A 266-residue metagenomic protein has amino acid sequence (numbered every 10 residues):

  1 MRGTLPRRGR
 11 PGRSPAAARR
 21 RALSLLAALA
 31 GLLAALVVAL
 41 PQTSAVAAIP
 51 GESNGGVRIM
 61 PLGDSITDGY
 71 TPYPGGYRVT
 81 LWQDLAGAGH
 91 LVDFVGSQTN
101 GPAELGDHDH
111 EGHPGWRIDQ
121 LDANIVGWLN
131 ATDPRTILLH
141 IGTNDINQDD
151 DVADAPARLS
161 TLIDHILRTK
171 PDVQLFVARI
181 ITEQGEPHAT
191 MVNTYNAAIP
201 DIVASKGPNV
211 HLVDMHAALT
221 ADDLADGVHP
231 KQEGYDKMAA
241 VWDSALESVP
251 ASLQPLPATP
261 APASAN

Functional and structural regions predicted by a protein language model:
R2-A48: Secretory targeting and sorting signals
A48-R78, E247, A251, P257: N-terminal module-boundary/linker segments of secreted carbohydrate-active enzymes
G55-I59, A88-D93, T132-L138, K170-F176 (+2 more regions): Loop/turn elements at helix/coil->beta-strand transitions in domains of secreted/extracellular proteins
R58-M60, I66-A157, T190-T194: Conserved SGNH/GDSL esterase-like catalytic core that processes O-acyl groups on lipids and polysaccharides
S65-G69, G76, Q98-E104, G142-Q148 (+5 more regions): Solvent-exposed loop/turn segments at secondary-structure junctions within structured extracellular/periplasmic domains
I125, L159-D164, N196, P200: Generic structural signal for well-ordered alpha-helices, preferentially at hydrophobic/aromatic core positions
H140-N144, D164-T194, H216: Active-site segments of SGNH/GDSL-like serine hydrolases that catalyze O-acetyl group transfer/hydrolysis on lipids
Q174-R179, M191-A225, Y235-A258: Extracellular serine-dependent O-acyl
